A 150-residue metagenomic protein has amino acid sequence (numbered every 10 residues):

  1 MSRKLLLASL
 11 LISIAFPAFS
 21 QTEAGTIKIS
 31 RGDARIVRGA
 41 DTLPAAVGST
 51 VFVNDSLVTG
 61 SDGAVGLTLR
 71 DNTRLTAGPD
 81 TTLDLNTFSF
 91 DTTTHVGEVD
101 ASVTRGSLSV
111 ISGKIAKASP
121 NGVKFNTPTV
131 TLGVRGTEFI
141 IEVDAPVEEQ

Functional and structural regions predicted by a protein language model:
M1-L7: Bacterial N-terminal signal peptides that target proteins for export
S20-Q150: Flexible, surface-exposed loop/linker segments and immediately adjacent secondary-structure boundaries
